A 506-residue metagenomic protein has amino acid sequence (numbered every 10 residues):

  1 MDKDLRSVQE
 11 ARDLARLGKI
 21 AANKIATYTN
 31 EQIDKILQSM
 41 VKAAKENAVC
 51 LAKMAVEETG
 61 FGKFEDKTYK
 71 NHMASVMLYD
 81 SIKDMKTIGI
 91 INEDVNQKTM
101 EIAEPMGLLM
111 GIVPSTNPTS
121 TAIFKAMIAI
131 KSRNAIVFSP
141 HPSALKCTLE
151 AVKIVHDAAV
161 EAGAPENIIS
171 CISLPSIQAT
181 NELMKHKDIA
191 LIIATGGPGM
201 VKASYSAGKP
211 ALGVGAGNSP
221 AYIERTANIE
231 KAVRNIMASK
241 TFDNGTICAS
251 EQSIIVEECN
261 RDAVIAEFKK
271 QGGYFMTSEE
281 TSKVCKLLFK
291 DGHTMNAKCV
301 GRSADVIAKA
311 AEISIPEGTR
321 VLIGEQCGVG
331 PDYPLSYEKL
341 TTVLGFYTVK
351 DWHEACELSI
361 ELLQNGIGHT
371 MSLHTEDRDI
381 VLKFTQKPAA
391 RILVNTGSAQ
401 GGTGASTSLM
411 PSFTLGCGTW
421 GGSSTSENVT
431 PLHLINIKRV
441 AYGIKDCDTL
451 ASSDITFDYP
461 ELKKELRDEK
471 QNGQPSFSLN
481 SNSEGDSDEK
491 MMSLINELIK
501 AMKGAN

Functional and structural regions predicted by a protein language model:
M1-M100, I128, K270: N-terminal Rossmann-like NAD(P)+-binding subdomain of aldehyde/semialdehyde dehydrogenases
L5-V8, V201-G330: ALDH superfamily catalytic-core signature
L14-R16, G213-G215, N244-C248, Y333-L340 (+1 more regions): Short, flexible turn/loop "capping" segments at secondary-structure junctions
K19-A22, A26-T29, M40-A48, A52-A55 (+15 more regions): Structural signal for hydrophobic packing residues in well-ordered secondary-structure cores of soluble enzyme domains
A26, I313-N506: Conserved C-terminal structural/oligomerization subdomain of aldehyde/semialdehyde dehydrogenase
T27-E31, G163-I169, N244-C248, Y274-C285 (+3 more regions): Flexible, glycine/charged-enriched surface loops at secondary-structure junctions
I90-K231: Rossmann-like NAD(P) dinucleotide-binding subdomain of oxidoreductase/dehydrogenase enzymes
R133, I192, E257, I307 (+1 more regions): Residue-level signal for inorganic ion chemistry
